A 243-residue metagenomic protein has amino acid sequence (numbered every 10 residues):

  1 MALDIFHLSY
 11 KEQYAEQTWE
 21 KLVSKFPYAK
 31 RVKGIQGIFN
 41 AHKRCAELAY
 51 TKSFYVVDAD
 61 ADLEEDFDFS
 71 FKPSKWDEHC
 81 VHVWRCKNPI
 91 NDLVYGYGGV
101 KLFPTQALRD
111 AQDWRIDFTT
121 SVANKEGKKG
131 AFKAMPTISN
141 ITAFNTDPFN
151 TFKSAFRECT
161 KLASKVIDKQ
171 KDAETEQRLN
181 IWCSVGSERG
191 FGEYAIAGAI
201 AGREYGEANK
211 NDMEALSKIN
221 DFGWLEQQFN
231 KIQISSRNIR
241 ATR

Functional and structural regions predicted by a protein language model:
M1-S24: N-proximal low-complexity "stem/linker" segments adjacent to membrane-targeting elements
A2-L3, F26-P27, P104-A107: Ankyrin repeat (ANK) tandem alpha-helical domains that serve as protein-protein interaction scaffolds, prominent
Y10-Y14, A61-E64, N88-N91, A107-D110: Short acidic, S/G/P-rich loop/turn micro-motifs used as interaction or catalytic elements
K33-A41: A short, glycine-/small-residue-rich helix N-cap motif at loop->alpha-helix starts within glycosyltransferase
K43-S53: Active-site nucleotide-sugar/metal-binding loop of Leloir-type enzymes
K52-E64: Short beta-strand-to-loop acidic/aromatic patch adjacent to the donor-nucleotide binding site
D66-D68: Acidic donor-diphosphate engagement hotspot in glycosyltransferases and nucleotidyltransferases that stabilizes
S74-R243: Catalytic-site signature of metal-activated, phosphate-bearing donor transferases, centered on the GT-A/GT-A-like
